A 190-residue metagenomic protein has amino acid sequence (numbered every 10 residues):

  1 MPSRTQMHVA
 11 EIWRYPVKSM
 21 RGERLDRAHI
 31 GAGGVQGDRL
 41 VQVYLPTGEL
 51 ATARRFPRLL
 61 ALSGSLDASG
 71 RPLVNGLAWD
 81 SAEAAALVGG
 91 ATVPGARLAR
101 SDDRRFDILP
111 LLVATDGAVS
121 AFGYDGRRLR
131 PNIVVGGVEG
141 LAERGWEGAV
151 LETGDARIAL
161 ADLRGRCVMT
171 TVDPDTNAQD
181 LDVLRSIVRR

Functional and structural regions predicted by a protein language model:
M1-R190: Metal-cofactor-dependent catalytic cores
